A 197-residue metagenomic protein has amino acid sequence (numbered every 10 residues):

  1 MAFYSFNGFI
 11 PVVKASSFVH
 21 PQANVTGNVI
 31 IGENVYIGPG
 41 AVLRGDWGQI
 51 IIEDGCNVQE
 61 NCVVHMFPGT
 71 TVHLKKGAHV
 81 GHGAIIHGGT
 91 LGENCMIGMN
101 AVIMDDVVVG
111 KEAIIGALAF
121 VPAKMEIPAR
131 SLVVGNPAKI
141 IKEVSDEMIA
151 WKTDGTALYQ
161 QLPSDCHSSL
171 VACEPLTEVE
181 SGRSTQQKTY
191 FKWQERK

Functional and structural regions predicted by a protein language model:
M1-V12, D46, D54, E60-C62 (+3 more regions): Glycine-rich hexapeptide-repeat left-handed beta-helix
G8, V13-M66: A positional/architectural concept
